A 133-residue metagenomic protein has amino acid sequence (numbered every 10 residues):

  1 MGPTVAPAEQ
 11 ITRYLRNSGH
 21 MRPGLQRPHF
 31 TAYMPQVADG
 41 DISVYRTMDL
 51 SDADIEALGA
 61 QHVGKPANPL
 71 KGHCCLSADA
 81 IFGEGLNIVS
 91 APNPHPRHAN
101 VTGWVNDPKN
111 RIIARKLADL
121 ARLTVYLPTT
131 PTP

Functional and structural regions predicted by a protein language model:
M1-I11, G19-P133: Conserved NAD+-utilizing ADP-ribose enzyme module
